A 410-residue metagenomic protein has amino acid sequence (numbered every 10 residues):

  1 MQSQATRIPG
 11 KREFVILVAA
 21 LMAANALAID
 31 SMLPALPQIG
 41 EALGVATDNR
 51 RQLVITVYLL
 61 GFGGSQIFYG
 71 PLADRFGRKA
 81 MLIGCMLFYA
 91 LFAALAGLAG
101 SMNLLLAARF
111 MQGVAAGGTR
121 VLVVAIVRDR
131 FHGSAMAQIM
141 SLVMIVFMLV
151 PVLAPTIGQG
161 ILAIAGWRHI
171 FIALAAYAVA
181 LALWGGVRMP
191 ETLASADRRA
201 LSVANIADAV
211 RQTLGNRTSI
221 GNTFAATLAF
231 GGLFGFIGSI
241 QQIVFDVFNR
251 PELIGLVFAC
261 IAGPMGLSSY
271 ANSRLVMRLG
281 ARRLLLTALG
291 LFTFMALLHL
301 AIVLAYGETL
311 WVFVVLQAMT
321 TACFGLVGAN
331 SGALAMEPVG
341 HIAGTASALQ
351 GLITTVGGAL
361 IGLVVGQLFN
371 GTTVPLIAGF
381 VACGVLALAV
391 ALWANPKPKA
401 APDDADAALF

Functional and structural regions predicted by a protein language model:
Q2-I8, E191-N222: Juxtamembrane intracellular "pre-TM" segments in multi-pass secondary transporters
A35-G64: Extracellular/periplasmic helix-loop-helix junction of adjacent transmembrane segments in MFS-like secondary
V45, G77, L98-L104, A115 (+2 more regions): Helix-breaking motifs and short loop linkers at transmembrane-helix boundaries and internal kinks in secondary membrane
G63-N103: Conserved MFS/SLC helix-loop-helix module at the cytosolic interface between two early adjacent transmembrane helices
F88-L95, N103-Q112, W311-M319: Paired small-residue
L104, G133-S134, Q138-M189, L193: Helix-loop-helix hairpin linking two adjacent transmembrane segments in secondary transporters
A108-L149: Cytoplasmic helix-loop-helix junction between adjacent transmembrane helices in 12-TM secondary transporters
R283-N330: C-terminal transmembrane helical hairpin of 12-TM major facilitator-type secondary transporters
